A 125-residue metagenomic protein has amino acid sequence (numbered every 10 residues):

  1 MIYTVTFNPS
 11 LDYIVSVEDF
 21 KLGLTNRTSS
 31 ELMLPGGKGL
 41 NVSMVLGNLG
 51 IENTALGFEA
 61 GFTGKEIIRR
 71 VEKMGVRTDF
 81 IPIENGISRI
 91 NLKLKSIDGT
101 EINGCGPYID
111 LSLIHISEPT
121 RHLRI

Functional and structural regions predicted by a protein language model:
M1-L56, K65-E66: Glycine-rich phosphate/adenosyl-contacting loop at the front of the ribokinase-like
T4-F7, G57-F58, P82-E84, K93-K95 (+1 more regions): Short beta-strand segments
S10-D12, G99, I109: Short, acidic Gly/Pro/Ser/Thr-rich loop/turn segments
F62-M74, K93-G99: Active-site-proximal loop->helix
K65, I109-L113: Glycine-rich anion/phosphate-binding loops
M74-N85: A glycine-rich helix N-cap at a beta->alpha junction
S88-I90: Change "...and in nucleic-acid phosphodiester-cleaving endonucleases..." to "...and in nucleic-acid processing enzymes
I114-I125: Single conserved hydrophobic/aromatic residue that forms the stacking wall/gate of nucleotide- or nucleobase-binding
